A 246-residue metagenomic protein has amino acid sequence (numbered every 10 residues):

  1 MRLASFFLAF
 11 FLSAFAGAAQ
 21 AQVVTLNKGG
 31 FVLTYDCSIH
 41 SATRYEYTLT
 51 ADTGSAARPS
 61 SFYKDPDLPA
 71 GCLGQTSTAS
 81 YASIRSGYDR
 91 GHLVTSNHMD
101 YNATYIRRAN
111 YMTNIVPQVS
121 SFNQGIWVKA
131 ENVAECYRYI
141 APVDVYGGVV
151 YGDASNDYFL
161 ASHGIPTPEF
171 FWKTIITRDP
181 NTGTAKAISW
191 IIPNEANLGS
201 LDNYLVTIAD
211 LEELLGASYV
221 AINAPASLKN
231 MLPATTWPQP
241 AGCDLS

Functional and structural regions predicted by a protein language model:
S5-A14: Bacterial N-terminal signal peptides
A16-V23: Boundary at the C-terminal end of the N-terminal hydrophobic targeting segment
V24-K28, S38-R44, T167-E169, P180-A187: Coil-to-beta-strand transition motifs
T25-R90: Short, His- and charge-rich active-site/binding loops that engage polyanionic ligands
C72-S246: Domain-level detector of nuclease and nuclease-like folds in predominantly extracellular/periplasmic contexts
